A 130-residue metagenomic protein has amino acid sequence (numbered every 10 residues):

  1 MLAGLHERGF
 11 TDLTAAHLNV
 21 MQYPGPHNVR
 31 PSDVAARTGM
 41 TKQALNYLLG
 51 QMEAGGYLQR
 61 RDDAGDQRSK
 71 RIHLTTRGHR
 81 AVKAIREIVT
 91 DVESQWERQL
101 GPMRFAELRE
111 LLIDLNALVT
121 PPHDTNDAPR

Functional and structural regions predicted by a protein language model:
M1-T41, R130: N-terminal helix-turn-helix DNA-binding core of bacterial DNA-binding proteins
D12, H17-Y23, A44, L48-Q51 (+2 more regions): Residue-level recognition of specific faces of alpha-helices
V20-P26, Y47, Q59-R60, L111: Primarily hydrophobic membrane-targeting regions of prokaryotic envelope proteins
V29, M103-R130: C-terminal regulatory/oligomerization modules of transcriptional regulators
P31-S32, Q43, G50, K70: Residues within helix-turn-helix
G50-I113: Charged, amphipathic alpha-helical coiled-coil/dimerization segments
